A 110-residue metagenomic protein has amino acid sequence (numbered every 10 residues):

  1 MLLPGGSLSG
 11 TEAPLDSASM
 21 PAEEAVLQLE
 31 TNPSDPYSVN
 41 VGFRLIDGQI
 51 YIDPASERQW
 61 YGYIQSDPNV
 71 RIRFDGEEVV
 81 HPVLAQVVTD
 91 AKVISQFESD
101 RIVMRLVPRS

Functional and structural regions predicted by a protein language model:
M1-P36: Short, conserved active-site entrance elements at the starts or edges of catalytic domains
G5-G6, G10, G42, G48 (+2 more regions): Residue-identity detector for glycine
L15, S34-Y37, Q59-S110: Short, structured beta-strand-loop surface elements
P21, R44, F97-S99: Extracellular/periplasmic catalytic domains that process cell-envelope and extracellular macromolecules
E23-S56, P82-V83: Short beta-strand segments
